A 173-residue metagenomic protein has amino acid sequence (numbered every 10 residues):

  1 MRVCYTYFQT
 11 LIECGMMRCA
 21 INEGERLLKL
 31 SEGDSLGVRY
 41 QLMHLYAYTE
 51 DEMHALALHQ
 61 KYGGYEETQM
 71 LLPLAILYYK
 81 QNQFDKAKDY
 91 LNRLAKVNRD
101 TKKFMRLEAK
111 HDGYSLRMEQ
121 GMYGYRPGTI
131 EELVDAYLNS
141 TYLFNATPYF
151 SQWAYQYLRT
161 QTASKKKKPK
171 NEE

Functional and structural regions predicted by a protein language model:
M1-C14, G33, R39, R93 (+1 more regions): Short coil/linker segments at helix-helix boundaries
M17, D51-E52, F84: TPR-repeat structural position
E25-E32, L58-T68, N92-T101: Solenoid-like repeat scaffolds
I76-E173: Long, ordered, amphipathic alpha-helical scaffolds
